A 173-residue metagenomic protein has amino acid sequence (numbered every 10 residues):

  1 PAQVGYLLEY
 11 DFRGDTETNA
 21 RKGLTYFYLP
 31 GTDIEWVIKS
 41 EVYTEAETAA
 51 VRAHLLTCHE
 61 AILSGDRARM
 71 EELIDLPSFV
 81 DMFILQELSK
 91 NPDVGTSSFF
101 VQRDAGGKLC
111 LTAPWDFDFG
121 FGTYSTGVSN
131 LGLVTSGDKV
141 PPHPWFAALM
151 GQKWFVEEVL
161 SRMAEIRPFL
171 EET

Functional and structural regions predicted by a protein language model:
P1-T173: Phosphate/dinucleotide-binding and metal-coordinating scaffold of catalytic cores in nucleotide-dependent enzymes
